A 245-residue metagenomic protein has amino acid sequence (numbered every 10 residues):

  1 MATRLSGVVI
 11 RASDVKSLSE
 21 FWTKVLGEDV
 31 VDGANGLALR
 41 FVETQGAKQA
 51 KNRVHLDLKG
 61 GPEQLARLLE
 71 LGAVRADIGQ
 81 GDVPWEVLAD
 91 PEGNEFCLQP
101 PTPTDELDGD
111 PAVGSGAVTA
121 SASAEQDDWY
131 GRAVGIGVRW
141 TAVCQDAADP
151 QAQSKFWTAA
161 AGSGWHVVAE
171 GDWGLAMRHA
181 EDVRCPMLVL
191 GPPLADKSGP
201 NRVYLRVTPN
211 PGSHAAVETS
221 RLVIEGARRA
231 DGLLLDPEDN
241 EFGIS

Functional and structural regions predicted by a protein language model:
M1-D77, A89-G171, M177-D231, L235-S245: Glyoxalase I/VOC metalloenzyme domain signal
V83: Short coil/loop residues immediately preceding or within conserved phosphate-binding loops of NTP-utilizing enzyme
E86: His/acidic/aromatic-lined binding-pocket segments of jelly-roll/cupin-type domains and related regulatory beta-sandwich
